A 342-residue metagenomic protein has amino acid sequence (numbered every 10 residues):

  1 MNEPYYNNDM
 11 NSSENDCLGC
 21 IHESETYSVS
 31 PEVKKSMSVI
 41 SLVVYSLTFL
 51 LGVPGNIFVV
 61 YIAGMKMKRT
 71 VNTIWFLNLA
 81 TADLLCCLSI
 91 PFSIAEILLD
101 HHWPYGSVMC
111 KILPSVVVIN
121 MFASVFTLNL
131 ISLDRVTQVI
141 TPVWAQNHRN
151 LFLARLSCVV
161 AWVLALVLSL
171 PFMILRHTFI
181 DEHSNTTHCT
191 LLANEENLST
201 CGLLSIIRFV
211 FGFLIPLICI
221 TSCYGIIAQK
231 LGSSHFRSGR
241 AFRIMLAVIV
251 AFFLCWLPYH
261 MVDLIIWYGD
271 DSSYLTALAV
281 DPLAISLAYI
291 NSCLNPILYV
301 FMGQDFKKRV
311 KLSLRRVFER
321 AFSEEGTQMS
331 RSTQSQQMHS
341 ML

Functional and structural regions predicted by a protein language model:
M1-E32, D181-T186, Q304-L342: Intrinsically disordered regulatory tails of 7TM GPCRs
I21-P31, I97, W103-P114, V118 (+5 more regions): Loop architecture of class A 7-transmembrane GPCRs
K34-L42, S46, M67-I131, Q138-L151: Extracellular TM2-ECL1-early TM3 structural module of rhodopsin-like
Y45-F49, I62, L85-H101, P114 (+8 more regions): Helix-to-loop junction signature of class
V53-G64, A80, L88-P91, I119-V143 (+3 more regions): Cytoplasm-facing ends of alpha-helical transmembrane segments in multi-pass membrane proteins
G64-K68, H101-Y105, V143-Q146, I174-D181 (+5 more regions): Transmembrane helix-loop junctions in multipass membrane proteins, especially transporters and channels
L77-A80, M121, R155-V159, I207 (+3 more regions): Internal alpha-helical transmembrane segments of multi-pass membrane proteins, especially GPCRs
T187-C201, I206-F213, C219, G225-M261: Intracellular effector-coupling site of seven-transmembrane GPCRs, centered on the ICL3-to-TM6 transition
